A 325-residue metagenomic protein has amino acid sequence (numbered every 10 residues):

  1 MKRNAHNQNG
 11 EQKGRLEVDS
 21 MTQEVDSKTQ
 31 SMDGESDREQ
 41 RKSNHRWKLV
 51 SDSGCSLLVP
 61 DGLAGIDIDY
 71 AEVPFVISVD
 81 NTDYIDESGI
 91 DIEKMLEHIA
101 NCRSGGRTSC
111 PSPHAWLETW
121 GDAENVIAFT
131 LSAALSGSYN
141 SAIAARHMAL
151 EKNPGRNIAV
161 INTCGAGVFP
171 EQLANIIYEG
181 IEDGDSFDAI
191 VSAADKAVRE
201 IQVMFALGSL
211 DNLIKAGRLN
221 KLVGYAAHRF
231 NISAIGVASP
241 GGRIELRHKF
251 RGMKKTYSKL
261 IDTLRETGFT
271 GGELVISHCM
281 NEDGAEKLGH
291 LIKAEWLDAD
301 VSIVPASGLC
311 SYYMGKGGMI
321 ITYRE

Functional and structural regions predicted by a protein language model:
K2-N7, E17: Actinobacteria-biased recognition of intrinsically disordered, low-complexity terminal regions
R3, D33, D37-R46, S53-V76 (+4 more regions): Mixed-charge interfacial surface used for oligomerization/domain docking and macromolecular partner engagement
H6-Q8, Q12, Q23, Q30 (+1 more regions): Low-complexity, intrinsically disordered or signal/transmembrane-proximal segments
K13, E17-D19, D26, D33 (+1 more regions): Asp/Glu-rich intrinsically disordered low-complexity tracts
R46-P111: N-terminal glycine-rich anion-binding loop in soluble enzyme alpha/beta folds
G106-H114, R251-K255: Conserved phosphate-coordination/catalytic loops
P113-A149: N-terminal glycine-rich phosphate/adenylate-binding segment common to multiple enzyme folds
A123-A128, L150-I161, I303: Glycine/charged-rich beta-loop-alpha catalytic/anionic-binding loops adjacent to active sites
